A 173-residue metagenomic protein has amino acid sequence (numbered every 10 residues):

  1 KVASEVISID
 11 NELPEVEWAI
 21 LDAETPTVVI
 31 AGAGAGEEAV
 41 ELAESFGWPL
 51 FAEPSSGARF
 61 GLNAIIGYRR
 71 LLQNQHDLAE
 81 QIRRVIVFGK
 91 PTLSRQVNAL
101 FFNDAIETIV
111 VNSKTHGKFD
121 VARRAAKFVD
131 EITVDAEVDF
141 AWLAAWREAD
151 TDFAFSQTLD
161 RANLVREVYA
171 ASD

Functional and structural regions predicted by a protein language model:
K1-G61, R147-D173: Cofactor-pocket helix-loop regions in the catalytic cores of large enzyme subunits
K1-V2, A99-D173: Phosphate/pyrophosphate-binding active-site segments
V16, V28-A122: Glycine-rich, anion-gripping cofactor-binding loops and their flanking helix/strand elements in enzyme active sites
